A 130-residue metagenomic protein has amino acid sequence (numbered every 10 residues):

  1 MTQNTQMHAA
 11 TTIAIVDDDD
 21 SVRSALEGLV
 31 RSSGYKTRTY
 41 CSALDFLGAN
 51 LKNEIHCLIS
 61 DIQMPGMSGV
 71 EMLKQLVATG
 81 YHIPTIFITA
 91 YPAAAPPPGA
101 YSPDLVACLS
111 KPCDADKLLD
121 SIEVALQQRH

Functional and structural regions predicted by a protein language model:
M1-A14, D20-S21, E27, D114-H130: Non-catalytic signal-transmission and effector/linker regions of two-component phosphorelay proteins
T39-C57: Acidic, metal-coordinating helix/loop segments flanking the phosphotransfer/catalytic sites of two-component signaling
C41-S42, S68-E71: Acidic catalytic/metal-coordinating carboxylates
N50-N53, Q75-H82, P103: Conserved phosphotransfer cores of two-component systems
S60-D61: Active-site T/S-Asp motif of two-component receiver
M64: Receiver (REC) domain active-site loop signature in two-component systems and cognate sites in sensor histidine kinases
E71, P92-C108, D116, D120: Alpha4 helix (beta4-alpha4-beta5 surface) of REC/receiver domains from two-component response regulators
I88-T89: Hydrophobic/aromatic residues positioned on beta-strands within the core alpha/beta folds
